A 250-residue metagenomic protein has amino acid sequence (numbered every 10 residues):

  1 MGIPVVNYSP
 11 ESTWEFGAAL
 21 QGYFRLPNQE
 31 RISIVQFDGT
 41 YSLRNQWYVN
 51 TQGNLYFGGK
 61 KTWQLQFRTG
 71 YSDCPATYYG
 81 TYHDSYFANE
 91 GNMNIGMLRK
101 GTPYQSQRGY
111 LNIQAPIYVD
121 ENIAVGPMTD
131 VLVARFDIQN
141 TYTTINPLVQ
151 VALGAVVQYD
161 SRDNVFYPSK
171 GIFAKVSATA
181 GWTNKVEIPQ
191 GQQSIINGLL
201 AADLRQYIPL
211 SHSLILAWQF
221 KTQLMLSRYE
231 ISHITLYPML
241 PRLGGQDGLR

Functional and structural regions predicted by a protein language model:
M1-G2, N7-V149: Gram-negative/organellar outer-membrane beta-barrel architecture
F16-Q21, N122-V125, D163-Y167, E230-T235: Short, functional N-terminal and low-complexity linear motifs
A18-F24, T51-N54, A155-S161, A202-Q206: Short, well-ordered amphipathic alpha-helices
L153-Q158, N164-R250: C-terminal outer-membrane beta-barrel translocator/porin domains of Gram-negative envelope proteins and their
